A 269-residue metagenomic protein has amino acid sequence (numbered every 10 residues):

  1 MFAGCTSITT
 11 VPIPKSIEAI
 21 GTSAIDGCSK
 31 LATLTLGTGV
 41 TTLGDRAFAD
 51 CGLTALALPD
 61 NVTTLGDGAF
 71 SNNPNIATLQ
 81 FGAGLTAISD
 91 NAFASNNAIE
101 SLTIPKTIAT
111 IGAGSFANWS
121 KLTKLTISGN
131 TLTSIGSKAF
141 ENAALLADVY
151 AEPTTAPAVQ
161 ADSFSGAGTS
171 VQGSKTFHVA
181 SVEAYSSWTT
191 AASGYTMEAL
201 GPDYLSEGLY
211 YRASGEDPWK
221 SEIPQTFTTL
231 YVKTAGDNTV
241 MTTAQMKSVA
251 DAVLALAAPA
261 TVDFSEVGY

Functional and structural regions predicted by a protein language model:
M1-A3, G21-D26, G44-A47, G66-A69 (+4 more regions): Consensus positions within tandem repeat domains that build extended binding/scaffold surfaces
C5-A19, S29-T42, C51-T64, P74-A87 (+7 more regions): Structural signature of tandem-repeat unit edges
L34, L79, N91, G114 (+4 more regions): Short, T/G/N/S-enriched strand-turn elements that build extracellular solenoid repeat scaffolds
F48, F70, W188-A191: Short acidic, glycine/serine/threonine-rich loops at helix termini
G112, L122, L146, Y211-A213 (+1 more regions): Glycine/serine-rich loop-strand microenvironments at binding/catalytic pocket rims
L145, S165, T189-A191: Intrinsic low-complexity/IDR segments
T169-T226: Extracellular/surface-exposed low-complexity segments
S206, A213-T226, Y231-A257: Acidic Gly/Asp/Thr-rich repetitive segments characteristic of extracellular carbohydrate-active and adhesion proteins
